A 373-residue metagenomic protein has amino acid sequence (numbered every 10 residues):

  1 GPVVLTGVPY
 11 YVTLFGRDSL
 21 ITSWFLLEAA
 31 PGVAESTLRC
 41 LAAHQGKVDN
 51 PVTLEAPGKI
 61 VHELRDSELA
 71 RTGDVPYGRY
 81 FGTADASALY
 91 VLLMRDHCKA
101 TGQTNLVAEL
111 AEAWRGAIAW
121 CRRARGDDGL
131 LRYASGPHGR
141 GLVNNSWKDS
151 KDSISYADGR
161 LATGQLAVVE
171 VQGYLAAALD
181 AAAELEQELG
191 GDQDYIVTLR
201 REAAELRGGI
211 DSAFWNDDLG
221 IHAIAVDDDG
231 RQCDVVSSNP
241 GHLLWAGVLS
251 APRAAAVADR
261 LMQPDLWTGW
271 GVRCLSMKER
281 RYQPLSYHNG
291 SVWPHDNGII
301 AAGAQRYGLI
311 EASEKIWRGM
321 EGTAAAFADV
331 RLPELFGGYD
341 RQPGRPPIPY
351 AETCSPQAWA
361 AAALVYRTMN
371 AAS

Functional and structural regions predicted by a protein language model:
G1-L14, C40-Y80, G126-A167, E205-V292 (+1 more regions): Extended glycan-interaction surfaces of carbohydrate-active proteins
G16, I21, G73-Y80, C98-A108: The substrate-binding groove and active-site-proximal loops of carbohydrate-active enzymes, especially glycoside
D18-N50, N239-A251, N297-E311: Alpha-helical support elements that line or immediately flank enzyme active sites and cofactor-binding pockets
S23, S87, V91-M94, Q172 (+2 more regions): TPR repeat positional signature
F25, L93-D96, A178-A181, L185 (+3 more regions): Core register positions within helices of long alpha-helical scaffolds
A30-H44, Q103-R123, Y174, A178-D211 (+2 more regions): Extended, well-ordered alpha-helical scaffold segments
L92, G102, C121-A134: Acidic/serine-rich, low-complexity amphipathic helices located in mid- to C-terminal regulatory regions
D127, V168-E170, A178-D180: Mature extracytoplasmic enzyme cores
